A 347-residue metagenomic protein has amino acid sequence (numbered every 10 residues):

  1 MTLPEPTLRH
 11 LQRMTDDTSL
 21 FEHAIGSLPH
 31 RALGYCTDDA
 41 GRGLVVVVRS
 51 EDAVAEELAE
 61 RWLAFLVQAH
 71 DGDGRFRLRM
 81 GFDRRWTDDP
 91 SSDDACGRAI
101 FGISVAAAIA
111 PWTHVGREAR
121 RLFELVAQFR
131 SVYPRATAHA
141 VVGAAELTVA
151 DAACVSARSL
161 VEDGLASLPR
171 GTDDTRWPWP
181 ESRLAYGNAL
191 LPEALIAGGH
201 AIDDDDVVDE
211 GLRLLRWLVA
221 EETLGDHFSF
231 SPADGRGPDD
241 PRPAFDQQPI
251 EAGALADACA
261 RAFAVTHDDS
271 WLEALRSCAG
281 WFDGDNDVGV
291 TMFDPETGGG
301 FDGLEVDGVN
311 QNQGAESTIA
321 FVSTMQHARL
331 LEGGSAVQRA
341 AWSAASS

Functional and structural regions predicted by a protein language model:
M1-S347: Glycan-recognition and catalytic cores of secretory/periplasmic carbohydrate-active enzymes
